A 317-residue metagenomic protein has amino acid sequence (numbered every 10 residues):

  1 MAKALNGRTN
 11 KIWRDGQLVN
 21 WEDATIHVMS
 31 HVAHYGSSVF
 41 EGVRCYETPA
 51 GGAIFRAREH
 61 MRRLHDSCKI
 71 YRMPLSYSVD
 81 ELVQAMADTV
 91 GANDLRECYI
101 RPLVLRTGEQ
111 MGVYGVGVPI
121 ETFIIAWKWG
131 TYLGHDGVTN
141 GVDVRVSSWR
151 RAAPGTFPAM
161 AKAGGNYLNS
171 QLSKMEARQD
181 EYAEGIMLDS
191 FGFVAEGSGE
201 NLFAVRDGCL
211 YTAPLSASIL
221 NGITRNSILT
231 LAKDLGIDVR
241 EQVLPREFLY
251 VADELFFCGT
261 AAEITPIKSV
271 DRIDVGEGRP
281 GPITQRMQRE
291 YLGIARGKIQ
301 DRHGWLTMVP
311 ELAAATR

Functional and structural regions predicted by a protein language model:
M1-Y77, E81-D88, M111-R317: Helix-start/capping segments and mature chain N-termini
G91-C98, I237: Short secondary-structure junctions
L105-Q110: Short, internal active-site loops enriched in acidic
